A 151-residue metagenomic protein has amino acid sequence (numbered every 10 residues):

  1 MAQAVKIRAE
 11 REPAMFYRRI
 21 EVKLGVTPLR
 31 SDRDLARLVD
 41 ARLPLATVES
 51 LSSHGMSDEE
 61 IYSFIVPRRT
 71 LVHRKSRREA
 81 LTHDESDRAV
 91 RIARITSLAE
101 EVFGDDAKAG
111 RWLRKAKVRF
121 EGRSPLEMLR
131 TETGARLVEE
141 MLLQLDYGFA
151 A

Functional and structural regions predicted by a protein language model:
M1-A151: Non-transmembrane "mature" sequence context
